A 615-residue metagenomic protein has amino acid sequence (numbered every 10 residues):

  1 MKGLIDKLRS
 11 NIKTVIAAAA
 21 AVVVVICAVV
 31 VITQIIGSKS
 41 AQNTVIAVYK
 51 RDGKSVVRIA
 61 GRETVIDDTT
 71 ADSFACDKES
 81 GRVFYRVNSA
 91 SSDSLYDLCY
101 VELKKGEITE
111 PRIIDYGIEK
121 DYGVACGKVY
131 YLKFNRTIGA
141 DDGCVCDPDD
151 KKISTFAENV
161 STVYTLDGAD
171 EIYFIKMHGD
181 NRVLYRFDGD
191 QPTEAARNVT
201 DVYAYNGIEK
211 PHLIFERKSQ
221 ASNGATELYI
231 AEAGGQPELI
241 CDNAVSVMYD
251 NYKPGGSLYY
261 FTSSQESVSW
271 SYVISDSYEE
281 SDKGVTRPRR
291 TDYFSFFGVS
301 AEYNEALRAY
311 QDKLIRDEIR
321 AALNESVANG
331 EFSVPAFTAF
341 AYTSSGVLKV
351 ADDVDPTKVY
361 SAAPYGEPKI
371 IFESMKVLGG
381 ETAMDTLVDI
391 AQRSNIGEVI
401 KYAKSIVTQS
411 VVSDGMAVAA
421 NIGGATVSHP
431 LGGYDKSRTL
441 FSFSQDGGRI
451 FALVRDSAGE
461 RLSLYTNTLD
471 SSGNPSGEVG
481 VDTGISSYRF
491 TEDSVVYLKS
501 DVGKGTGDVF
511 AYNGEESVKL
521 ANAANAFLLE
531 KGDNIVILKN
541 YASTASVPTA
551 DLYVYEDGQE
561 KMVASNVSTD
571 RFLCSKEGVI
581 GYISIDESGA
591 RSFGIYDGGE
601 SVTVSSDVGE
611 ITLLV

Functional and structural regions predicted by a protein language model:
I5-V24: N-terminal Sec-pathway targeting helices
V30-D67, A71-C76: An edge-strand/N-cap motif at the start of beta-rich repeat modules
V45-R51, V83-R86, Y130-K133, I172-K176 (+7 more regions): Residue position within the beta-strands of beta-propeller blades
R51-D68, S92-I113, I138-A157, N181-A196 (+8 more regions): Surface-exposed loop/turn elements that mediate protein-protein interactions on large endomembrane-trafficking
T69-S80, Y116-G127, E158-A169, N198-G207 (+7 more regions): Repeated scaffold domains used in trafficking and secretory/extracellular systems, primarily beta-propellers
Y164-L166, I172-Y185, G189, T193-L239 (+4 more regions): Solenoidal tandem-repeat scaffolds enriched in leucines and small polar residues
D570-I585, G589-F593: C-terminal structured domain segments
